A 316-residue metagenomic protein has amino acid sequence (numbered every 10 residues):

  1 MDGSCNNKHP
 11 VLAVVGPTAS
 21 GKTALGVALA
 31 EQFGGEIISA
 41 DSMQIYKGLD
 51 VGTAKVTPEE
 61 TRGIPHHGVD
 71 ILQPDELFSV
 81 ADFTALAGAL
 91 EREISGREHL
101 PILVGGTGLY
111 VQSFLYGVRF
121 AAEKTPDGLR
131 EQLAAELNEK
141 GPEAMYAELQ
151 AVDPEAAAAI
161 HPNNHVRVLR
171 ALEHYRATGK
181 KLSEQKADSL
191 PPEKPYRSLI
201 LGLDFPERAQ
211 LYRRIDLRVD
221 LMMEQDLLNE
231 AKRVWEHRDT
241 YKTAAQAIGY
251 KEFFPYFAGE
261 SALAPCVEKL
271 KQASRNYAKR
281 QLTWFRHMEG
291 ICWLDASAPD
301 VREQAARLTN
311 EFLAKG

Functional and structural regions predicted by a protein language model:
M1-G316: Phosphate/pyrophosphate-binding catalytic cores of soluble transferases and nucleic-acid-acting enzymes
